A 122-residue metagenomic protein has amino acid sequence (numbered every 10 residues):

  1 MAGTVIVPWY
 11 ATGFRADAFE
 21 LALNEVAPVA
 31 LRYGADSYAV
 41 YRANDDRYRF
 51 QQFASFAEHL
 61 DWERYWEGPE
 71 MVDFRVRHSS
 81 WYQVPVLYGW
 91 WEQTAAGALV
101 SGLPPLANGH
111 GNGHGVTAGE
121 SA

Functional and structural regions predicted by a protein language model:
M1-D17, F56-W62, H78-V84, Y88: Long, low-complexity, intrinsically disordered polar/charged segments
A2, D36-Y48, F74-A122: Glycine-rich beta-strand-turn "strand-cap" elements at beta-sheet edges
G3-Y10, A39-P69: Short, well-ordered beta-strand segments in beta-rich or mixed alpha/beta enzyme and ligand-binding folds
T12, Y65, P69, V84 (+1 more regions): Enriched - but not universal
R15-Y38, E70-F74: Short amphipathic alpha-helical segments
D17-F19, F50, W62-R64, A98-L99: Short acidic, gly/pro-rich beta-turn/loop elements at beta-sheet edges and active-site/ligand-binding grooves
